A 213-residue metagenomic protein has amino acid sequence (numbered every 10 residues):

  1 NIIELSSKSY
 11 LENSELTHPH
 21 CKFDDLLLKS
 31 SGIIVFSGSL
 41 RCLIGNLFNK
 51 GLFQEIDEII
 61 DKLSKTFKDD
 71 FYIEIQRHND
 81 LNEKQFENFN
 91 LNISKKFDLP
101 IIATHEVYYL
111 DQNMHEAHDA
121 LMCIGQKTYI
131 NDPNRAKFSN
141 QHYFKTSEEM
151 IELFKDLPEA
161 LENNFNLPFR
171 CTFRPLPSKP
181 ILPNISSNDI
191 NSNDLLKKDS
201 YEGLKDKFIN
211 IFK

Functional and structural regions predicted by a protein language model:
N1-K213: Phosphodiester-processing cores and adjacent nucleic acid-binding clamps
